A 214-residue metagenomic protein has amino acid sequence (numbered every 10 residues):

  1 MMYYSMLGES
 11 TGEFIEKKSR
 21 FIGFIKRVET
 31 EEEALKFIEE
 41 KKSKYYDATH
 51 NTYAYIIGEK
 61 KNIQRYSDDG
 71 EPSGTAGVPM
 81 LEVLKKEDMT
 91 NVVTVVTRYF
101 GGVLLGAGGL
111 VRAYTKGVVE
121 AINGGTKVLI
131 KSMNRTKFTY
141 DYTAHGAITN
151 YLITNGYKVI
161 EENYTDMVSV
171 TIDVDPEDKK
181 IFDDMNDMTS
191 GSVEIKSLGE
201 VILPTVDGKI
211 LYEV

Functional and structural regions predicted by a protein language model:
M1-G74, E194-V214: C-terminal regulatory domains involved in ligand/effector binding and gene-expression control
G23-R27, R135-Y140, M167-V174, M185: Short cationic amphipathic helices and targeting signals
E31-K36, H145-I148, E177-D183: Short, conserved charged micro-motifs
Y45-A48, N155-I160, N186-E194: A common structural junction motif
A76-G124: Active-site beta-strand/loop microenvironment that shapes enzyme catalytic pockets
K127-T143: Short glycine-/aliphatic-rich beta-strand segments at the starts of folded cytosolic domains
T139-K158: Short amphipathic alpha-helix segments
I160, I172-V174, D178-K180: Terminal, non-globular segments
